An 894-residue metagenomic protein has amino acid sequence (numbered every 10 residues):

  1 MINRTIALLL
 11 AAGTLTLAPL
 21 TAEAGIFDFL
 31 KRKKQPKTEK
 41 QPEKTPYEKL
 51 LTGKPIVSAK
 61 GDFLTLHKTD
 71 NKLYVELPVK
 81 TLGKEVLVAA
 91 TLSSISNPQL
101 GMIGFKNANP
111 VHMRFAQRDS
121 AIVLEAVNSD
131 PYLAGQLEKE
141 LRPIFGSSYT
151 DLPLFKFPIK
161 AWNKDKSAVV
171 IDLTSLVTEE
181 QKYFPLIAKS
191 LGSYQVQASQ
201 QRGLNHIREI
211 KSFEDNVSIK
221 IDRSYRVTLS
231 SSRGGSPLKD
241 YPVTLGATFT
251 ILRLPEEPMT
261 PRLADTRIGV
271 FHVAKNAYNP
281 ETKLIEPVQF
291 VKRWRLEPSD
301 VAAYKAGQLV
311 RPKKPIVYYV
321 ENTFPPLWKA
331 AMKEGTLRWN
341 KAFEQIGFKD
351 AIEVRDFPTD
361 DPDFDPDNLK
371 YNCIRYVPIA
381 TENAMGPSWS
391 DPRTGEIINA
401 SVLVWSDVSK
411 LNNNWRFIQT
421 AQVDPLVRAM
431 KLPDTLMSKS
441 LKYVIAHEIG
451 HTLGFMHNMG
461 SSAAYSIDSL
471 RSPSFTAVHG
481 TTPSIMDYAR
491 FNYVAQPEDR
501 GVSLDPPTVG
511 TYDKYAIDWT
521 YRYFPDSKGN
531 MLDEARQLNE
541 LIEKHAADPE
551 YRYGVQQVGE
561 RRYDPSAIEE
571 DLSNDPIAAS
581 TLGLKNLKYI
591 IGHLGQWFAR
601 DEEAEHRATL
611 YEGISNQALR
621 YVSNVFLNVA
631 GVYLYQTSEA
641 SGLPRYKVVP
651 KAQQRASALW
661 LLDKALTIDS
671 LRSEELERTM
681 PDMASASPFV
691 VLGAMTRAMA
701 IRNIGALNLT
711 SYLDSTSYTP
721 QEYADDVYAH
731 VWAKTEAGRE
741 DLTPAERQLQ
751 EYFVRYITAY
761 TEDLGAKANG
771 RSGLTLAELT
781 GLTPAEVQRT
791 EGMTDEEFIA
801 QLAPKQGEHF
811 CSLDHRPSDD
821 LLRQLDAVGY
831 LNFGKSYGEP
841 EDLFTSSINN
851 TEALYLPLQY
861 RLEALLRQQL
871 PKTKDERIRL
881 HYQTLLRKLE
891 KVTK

Functional and structural regions predicted by a protein language model:
M1-T5: Positively charged n-region of N-terminal signal peptides that target proteins for export
A7-A18: Bacterial N-terminal signal peptides
A18-A24: Sec/Tat signal peptide C-region and signal peptidase I cleavage site
G25-F324, A342, I346, A351 (+6 more regions): Auxiliary tRNA-acceptor-end handling modules of aminoacyl-tRNA synthetases
L337-F348, G450-H451, F455, F491 (+1 more regions): Sec-exported extracytoplasmic/periplasmic mature domains
D356-V377, K439-Q496: The catalytic-center signature of Zn2+-dependent metalloproteases
S390, E396-V404, I445-L453, A495-D505 (+1 more regions): Extended catalytic-interface subdomain
S462-K894: Conserved catalytic/binding loops enriched for acidic/polar residues
